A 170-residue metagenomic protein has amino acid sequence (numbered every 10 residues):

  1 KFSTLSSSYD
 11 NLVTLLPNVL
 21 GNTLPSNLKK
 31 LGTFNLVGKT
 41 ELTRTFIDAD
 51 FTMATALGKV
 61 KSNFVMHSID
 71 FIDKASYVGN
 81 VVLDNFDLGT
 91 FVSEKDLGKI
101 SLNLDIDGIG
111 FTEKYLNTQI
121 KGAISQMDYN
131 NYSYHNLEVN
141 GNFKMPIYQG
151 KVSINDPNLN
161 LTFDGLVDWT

Functional and structural regions predicted by a protein language model:
K1-T170: Interface amphipathic segments
